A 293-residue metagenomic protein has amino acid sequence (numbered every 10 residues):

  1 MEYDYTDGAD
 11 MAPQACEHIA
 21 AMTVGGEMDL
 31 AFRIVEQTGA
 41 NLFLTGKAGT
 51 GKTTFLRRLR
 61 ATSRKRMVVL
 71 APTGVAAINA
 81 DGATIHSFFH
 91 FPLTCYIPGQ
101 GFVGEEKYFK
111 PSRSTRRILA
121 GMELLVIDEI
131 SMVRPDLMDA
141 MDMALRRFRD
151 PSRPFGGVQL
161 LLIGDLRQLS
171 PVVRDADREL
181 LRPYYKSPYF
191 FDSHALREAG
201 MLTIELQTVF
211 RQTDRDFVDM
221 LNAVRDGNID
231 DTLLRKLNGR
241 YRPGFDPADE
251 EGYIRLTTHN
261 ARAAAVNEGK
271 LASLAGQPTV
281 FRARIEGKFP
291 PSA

Functional and structural regions predicted by a protein language model:
M1-A293: Conserved ATP-binding/catalytic motifs of P-loop helicase motor domains
